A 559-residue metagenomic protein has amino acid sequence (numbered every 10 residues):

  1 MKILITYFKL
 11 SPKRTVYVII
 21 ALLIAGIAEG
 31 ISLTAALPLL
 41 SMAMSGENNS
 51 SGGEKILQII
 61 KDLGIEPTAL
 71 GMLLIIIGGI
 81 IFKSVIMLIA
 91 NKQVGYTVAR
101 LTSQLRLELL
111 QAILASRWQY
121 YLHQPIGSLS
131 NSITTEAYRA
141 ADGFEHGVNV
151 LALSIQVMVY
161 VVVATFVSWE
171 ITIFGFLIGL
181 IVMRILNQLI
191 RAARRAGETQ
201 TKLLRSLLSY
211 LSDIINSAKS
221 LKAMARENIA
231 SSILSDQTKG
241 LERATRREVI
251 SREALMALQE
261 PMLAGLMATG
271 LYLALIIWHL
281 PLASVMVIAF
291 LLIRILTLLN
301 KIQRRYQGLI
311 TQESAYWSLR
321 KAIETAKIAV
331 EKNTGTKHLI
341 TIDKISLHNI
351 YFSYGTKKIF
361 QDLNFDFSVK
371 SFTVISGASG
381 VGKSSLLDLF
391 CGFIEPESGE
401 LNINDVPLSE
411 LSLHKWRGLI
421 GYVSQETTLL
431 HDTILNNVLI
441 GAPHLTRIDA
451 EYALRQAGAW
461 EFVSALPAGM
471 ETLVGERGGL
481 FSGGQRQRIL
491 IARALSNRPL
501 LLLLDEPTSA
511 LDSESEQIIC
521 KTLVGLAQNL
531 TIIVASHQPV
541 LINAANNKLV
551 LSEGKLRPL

Functional and structural regions predicted by a protein language model:
K9-P12, W118-Q119, T135-G147, A192-L203 (+6 more regions): An intracellular "coupling" helix at the cytosolic face of ABC transporter transmembrane type-1 domains
V18-F82, T165-I173, L282: Transmembrane helix-loop-helix hairpins at lipid-water interfaces of multipass membrane proteins, especially the type-1
I20-I24, N149-T199, T269-S284, L291 (+1 more regions): Transmembrane helices of ABC transporter permease
I76-K83, M87, L180-M183, M256-L263 (+1 more regions): Hydrophobic alpha-helical segments in the permease module
K222-R226, I250, I288, I295-A322: Cytosolic ends of transmembrane helices, especially the final helix of ABC transmembrane type-1 domains
C391: Helix-to-loop junction immediately C-terminal to a conserved catalytic motif
L435-E476, C520-K521, N529: ABC ATPase nucleotide-binding domain helical subdomain, centered on the C-loop/LSGGQ "ABC signature"
N497, Q528: Conserved signature/switch motifs of ABC ATPase nucleotide-binding domains
